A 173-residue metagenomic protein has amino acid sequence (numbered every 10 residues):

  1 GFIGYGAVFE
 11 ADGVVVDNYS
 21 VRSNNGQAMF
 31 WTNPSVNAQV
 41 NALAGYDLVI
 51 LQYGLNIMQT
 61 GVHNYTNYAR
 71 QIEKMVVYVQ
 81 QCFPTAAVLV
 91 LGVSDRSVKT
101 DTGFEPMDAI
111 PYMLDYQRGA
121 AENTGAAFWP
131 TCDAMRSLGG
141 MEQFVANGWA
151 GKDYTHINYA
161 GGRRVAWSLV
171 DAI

Functional and structural regions predicted by a protein language model:
G1-R70, H156: Conserved SGNH/GDSL esterase-like catalytic core that processes O-acyl groups on lipids and polysaccharides
D12-V15, A44-V49, F83-V88, N123-A127: Loop/turn elements at helix/coil->beta-strand transitions in domains of secreted/extracellular proteins
R22, Y46-Q52, Q80-P84, A121 (+1 more regions): Short C-terminal domain-edge/linker segments immediately following a structured domain
P34, D95-I173: Catalytic His-Asp segment of secreted/periplasmic serine-dependent ester chemistry enzymes
I50-I57, V77-L114, P130: Active-site segments of SGNH/GDSL-like serine hydrolases that catalyze O-acetyl group transfer/hydrolysis on lipids
T66-K74, I110-M113: Charged helix-capping and loop-helix junction motifs
Q71-Y78, Y116, A120: Short, conserved SAM-binding segment of the class I
M75-C82, W167-S168, A172: Active-site neighborhood of glycoside hydrolase catalytic domains
